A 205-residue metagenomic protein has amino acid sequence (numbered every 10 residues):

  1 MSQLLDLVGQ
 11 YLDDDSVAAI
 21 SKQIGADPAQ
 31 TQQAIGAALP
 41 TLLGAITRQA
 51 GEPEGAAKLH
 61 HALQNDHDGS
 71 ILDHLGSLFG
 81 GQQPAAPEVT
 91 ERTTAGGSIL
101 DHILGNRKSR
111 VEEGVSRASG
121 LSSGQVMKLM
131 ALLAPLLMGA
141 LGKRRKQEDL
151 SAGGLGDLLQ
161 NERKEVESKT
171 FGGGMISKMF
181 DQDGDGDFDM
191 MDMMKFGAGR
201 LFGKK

Functional and structural regions predicted by a protein language model:
M1-K205: A structural "flexibility-hinge" signal
